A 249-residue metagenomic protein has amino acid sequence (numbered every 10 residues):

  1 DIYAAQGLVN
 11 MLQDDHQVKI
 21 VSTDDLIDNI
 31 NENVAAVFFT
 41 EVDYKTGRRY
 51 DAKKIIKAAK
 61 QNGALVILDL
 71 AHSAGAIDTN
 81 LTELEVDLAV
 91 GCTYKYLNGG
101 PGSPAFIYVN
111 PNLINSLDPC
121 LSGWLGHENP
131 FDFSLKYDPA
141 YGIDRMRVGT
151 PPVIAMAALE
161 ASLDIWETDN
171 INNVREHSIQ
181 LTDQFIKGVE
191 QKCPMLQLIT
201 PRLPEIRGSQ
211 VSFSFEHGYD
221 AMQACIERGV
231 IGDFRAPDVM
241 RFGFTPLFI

Functional and structural regions predicted by a protein language model:
D1-I249: Pyridoxal 5′-phosphate
